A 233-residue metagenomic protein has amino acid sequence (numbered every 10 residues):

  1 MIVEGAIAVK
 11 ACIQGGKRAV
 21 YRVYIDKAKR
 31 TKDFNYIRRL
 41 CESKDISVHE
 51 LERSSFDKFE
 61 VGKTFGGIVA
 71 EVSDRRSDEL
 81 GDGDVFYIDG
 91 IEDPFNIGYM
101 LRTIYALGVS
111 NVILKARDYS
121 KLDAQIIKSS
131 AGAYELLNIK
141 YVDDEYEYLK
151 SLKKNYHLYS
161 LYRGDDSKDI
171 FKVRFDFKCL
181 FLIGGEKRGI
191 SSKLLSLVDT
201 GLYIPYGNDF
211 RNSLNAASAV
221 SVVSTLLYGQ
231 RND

Functional and structural regions predicted by a protein language model:
M1-S77, G229: N-terminal positively charged helical leader segments and presequences
G5, E92-M100, S213-S218: Amphipathic alpha-helical repeat scaffolds
A11, I46, L80-K168: RNA substrate-binding interface of SAM-dependent RNA methyltransferases
V23, V112-I113, G201: Hydrophobic residues within beta-strands of alpha/beta enzymes
F34, Y119-Q125, R188-L194: Short, glycine/polar-rich helix-capping loops at beta-to-alpha or helix-loop-helix junctions that flank or form
E52, D89, K115-A116, D143 (+1 more regions): Short beta->alpha connector loops at strand-helix junctions that form conserved, small/polar/Pro-enriched
A106, K128-A131, L195-D233: Structured adenosyl-cofactor binding patch, chiefly the S-adenosyl-L-methionine
S160-N212: Active-site/ligand-binding-proximal alpha/beta "capping" segment
